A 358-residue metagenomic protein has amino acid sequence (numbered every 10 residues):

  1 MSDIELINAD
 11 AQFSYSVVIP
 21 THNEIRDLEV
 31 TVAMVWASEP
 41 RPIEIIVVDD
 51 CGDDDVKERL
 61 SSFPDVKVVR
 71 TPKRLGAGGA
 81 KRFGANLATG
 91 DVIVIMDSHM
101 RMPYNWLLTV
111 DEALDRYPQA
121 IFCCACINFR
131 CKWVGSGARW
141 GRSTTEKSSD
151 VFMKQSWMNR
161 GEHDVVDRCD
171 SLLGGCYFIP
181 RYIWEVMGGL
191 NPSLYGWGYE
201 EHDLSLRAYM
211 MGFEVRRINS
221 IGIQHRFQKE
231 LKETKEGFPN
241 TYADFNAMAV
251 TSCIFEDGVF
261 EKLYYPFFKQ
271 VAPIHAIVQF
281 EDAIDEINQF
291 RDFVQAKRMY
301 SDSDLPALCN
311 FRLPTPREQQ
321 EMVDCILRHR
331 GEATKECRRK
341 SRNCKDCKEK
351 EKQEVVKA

Functional and structural regions predicted by a protein language model:
A33-P42: Short, acidic, metal-binding catalytic loop of nucleotide-sugar glycosyltransferases
D49-E58: A conserved acidic beta->alpha catalytic loop
K57, P72-A88: Glycine-rich, basic loop-to-helix element that forms the pyrophosphate-binding segment of sugar-nucleotide handling
G78, M158-F178, Y242: A recurrent flexible, glycine/aromatic-enriched loop bordering the glycosyltransferase active site that acts as
I93: Short aromatic/hydrophobic "clamp" motif used to bind/position activated sugar donors
D97-R101: The conserved acidic donor/metal-binding loop of glycosyltransferases
Y104-K147: Conserved donor NDP-sugar-binding/catalytic core segment of glycosyltransferases
G174, E236-A358: Terminal low-complexity segments of carbohydrate-biosynthetic enzymes
